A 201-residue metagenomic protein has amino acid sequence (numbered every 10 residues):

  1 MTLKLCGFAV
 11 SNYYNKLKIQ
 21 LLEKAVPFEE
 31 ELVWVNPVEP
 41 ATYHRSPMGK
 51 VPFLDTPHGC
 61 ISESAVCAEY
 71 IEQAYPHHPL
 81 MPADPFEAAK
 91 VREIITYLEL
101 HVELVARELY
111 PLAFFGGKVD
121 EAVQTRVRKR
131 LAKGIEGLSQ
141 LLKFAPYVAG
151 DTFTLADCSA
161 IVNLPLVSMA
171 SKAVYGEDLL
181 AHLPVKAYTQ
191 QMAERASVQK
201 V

Functional and structural regions predicted by a protein language model:
M1-R126, S139, P146: GST-like domain detector, emphasizing the conserved glutathione-binding G-site in the N-terminal thioredoxin-like
F86, L98-E194: GST-like fold's C-terminal all-alpha helical module
